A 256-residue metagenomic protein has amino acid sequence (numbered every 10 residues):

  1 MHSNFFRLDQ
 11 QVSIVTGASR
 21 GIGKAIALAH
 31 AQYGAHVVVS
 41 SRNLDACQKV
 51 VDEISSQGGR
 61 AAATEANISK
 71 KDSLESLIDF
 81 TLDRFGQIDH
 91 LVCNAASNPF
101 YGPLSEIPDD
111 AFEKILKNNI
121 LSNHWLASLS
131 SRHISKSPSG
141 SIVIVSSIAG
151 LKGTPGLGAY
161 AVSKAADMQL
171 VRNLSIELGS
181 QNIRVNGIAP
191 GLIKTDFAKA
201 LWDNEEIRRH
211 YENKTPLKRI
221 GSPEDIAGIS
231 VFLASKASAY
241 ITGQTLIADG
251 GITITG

Functional and structural regions predicted by a protein language model:
H2-F5, Y101, K152, S230-V231 (+1 more regions): Short C-terminal tail/terminal secondary-structure segment of NAD(P)H-dependent dehydrogenase/reductase domains
V12, S19-G21, N43: Conserved glycine-rich cofactor-binding loop
G102-L104, P108-L116, Y211: Substrate-binding pocket helix/loop in short-chain dehydrogenase/reductase
A127, S163, V171: Active-site helix of classical SDR
R132, I176-S180, A239: Alpha-helical segment proximal to the catalytic Tyr-Lys
S139, G179, R184, I241-G243: Short, small/polar-rich loop/turn modules that mediate ligand/substrate recognition or access, typified
S147: Residue(s) in the substrate-gating loop at a strand-loop-helix junction that position the organic substrate next
